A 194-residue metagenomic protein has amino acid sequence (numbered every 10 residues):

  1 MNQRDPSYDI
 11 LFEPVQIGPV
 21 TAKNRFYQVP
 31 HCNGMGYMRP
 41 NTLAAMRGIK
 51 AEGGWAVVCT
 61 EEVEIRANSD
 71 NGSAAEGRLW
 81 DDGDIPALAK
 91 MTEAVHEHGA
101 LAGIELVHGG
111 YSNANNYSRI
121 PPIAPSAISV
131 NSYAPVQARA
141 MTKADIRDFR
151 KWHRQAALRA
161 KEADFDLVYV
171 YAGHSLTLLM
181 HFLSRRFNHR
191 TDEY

Functional and structural regions predicted by a protein language model:
M1-Y27, V95: N-terminal amphipathic alpha-helix/helix-capping segment at the start of soluble metabolic enzymes
I17-G18, R25-N41, V57: N-terminal binding-site loop/beta-alpha segment at the start of enzyme catalytic domains that lines or forms
F26-V29, V58-T60, A102-L106, V168-V170: Hydrophobic faces of well-ordered beta-strands that scaffold small-molecule active sites in alpha/beta enzyme cores
Q28, K50, G54, V95 (+2 more regions): Conserved, mostly hydrophobic/aromatic
M38-A51, D148-L158: Short, acidic/polar
A44-R66, E162-V168: Catalytic domains of carbohydrate-active enzymes, especially glycoside hydrolases
I65-R66, D70-L79, N115-M141, L179-Y194: Aromatic- and acidic-residue-enriched carbohydrate-binding clefts of CAZyme catalytic domains
E93, L101, V107-F165: Non-globular sequence segments
